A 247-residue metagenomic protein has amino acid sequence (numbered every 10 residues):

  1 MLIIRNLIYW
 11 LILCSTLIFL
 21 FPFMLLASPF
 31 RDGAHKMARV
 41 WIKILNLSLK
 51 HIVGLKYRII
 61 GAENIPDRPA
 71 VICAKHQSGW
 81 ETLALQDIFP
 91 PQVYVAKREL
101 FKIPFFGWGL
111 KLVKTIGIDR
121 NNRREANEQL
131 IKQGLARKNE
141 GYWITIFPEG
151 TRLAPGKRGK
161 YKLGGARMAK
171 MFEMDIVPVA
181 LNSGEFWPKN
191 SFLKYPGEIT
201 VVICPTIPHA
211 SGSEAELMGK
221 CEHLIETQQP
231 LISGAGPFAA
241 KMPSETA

Functional and structural regions predicted by a protein language model:
L2-L20: Alpha-helical bilayer-embedded segments of polytopic membrane proteins, i.e., transmembrane/intramembrane helices
L17-R39, K43, K50-V53, D67-R123: Catalytic core of membrane glycerolipid acyltransferases/transacylases, capturing the structured, soluble-facing
I59, I72, Y94, V201-I203: Generic preference for hydrophobic
I60, V95-K97, I118-R120, P148 (+1 more regions): Thr-Gly-centered strand-to-loop micro-motif
G61-I65: Glycine-rich helix-loop-beta junction characteristic of Rossmann-like nucleotide cofactor-binding loops
N127-A247: Non-catalytic C-terminal accessory region of glycerolipid acyltransferases and related lyso-lipid remodeling enzymes
